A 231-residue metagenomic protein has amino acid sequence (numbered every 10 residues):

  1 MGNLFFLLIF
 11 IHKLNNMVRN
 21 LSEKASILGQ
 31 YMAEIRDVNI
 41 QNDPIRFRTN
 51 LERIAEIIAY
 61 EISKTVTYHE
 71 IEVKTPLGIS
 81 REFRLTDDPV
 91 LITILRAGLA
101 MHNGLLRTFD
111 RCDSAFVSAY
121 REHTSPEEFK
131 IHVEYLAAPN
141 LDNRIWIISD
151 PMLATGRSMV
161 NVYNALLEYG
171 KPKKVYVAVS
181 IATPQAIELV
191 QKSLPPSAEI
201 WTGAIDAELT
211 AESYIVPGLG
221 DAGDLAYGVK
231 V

Functional and structural regions predicted by a protein language model:
F5, I9-V231: PRPP-associated nucleotide enzymes
